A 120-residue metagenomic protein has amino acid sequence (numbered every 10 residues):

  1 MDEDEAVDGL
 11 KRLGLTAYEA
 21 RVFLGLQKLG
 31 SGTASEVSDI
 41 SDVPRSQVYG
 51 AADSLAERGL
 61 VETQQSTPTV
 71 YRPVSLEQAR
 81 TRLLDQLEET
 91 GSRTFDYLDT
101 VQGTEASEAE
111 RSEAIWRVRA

Functional and structural regions predicted by a protein language model:
M1-E77: Basic, Lys/Arg-rich alpha-helical nucleic-acid-recognition elements, primarily the DNA-binding modules of transcription
Q78-A120: Amphipathic alpha-helical dimerization/coiled-coil segments that flank or bridge DNA-binding/regulatory modules
